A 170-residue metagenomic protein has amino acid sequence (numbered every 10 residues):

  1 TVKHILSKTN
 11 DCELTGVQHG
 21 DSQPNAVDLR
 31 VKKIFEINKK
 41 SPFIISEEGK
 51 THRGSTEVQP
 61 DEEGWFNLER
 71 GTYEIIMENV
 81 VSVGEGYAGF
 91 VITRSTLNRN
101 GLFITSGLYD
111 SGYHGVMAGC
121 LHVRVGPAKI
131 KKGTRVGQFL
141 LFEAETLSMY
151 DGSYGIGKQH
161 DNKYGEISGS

Functional and structural regions predicted by a protein language model:
T1-S170: DUTPase catalytic domain/fold
